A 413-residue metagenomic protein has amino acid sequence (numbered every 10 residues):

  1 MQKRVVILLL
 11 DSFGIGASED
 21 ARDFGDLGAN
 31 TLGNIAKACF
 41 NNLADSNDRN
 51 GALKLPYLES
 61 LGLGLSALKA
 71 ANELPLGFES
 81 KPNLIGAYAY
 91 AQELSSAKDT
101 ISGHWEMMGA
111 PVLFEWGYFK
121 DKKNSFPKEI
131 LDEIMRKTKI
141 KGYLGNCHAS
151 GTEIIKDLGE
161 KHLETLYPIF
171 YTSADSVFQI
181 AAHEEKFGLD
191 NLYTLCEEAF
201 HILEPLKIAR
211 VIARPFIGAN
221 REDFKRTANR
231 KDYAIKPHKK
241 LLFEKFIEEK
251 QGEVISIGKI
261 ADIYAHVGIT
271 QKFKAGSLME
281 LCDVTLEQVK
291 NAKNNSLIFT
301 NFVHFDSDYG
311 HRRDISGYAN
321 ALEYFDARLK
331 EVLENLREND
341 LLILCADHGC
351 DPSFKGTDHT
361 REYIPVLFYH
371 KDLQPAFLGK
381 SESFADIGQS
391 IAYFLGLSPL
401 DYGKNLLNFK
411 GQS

Functional and structural regions predicted by a protein language model:
M1-S413: Feature captures the catalytic ectodomains and active-site-proximal regions of enzymes that hydrolyze or transfer
